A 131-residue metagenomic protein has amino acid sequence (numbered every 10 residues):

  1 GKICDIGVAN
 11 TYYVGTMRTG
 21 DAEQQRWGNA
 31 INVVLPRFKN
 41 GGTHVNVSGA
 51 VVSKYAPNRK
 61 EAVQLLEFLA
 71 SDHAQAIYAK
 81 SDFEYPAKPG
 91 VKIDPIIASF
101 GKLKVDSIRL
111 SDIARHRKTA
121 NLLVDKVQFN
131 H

Functional and structural regions predicted by a protein language model:
G1-P36: Ligand-binding pocket segment of bilobal, Venus flytrap-like solute-binding proteins
A9, H44-V47, K60, R115 (+1 more regions): Generic recognition of short, well-ordered alpha-helical interface segments
Y12-G15, F38-G41, A56-P57, S71-D72: Solvent-exposed loop/turn segments at secondary-structure junctions within structured extracellular/periplasmic domains
W27-K54: Periplasmic-binding protein-like
S48-S107: Mature extracytoplasmic/periplasmic domains
P95-H131: Extracellular/periplasmic bilobal clamshell ligand-binding domains
